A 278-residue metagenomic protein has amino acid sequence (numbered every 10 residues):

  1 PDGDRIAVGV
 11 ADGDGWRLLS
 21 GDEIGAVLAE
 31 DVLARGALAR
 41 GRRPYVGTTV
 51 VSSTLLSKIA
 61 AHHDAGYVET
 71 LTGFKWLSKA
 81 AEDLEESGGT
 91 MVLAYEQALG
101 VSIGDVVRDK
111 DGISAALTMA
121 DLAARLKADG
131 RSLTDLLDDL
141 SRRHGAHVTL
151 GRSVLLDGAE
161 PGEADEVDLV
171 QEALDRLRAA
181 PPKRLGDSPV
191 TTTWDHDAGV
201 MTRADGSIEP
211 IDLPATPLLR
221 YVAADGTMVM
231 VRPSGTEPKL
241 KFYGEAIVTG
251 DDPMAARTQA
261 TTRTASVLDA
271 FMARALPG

Functional and structural regions predicted by a protein language model:
P1, G235-E237: A generic beta-sheet turn/junction motif
P1, R17-D22, R108-D111: Short glycine/threonine-rich catalytic loop with a Thr-x-Gly-x-Asp
P1-V8: N-terminal small/polar loop signature for handling phosphorylated ligands or for N-terminal nucleophile
V8-A11, G15, G36, R40-R232 (+1 more regions): Phosphate-binding and adjacent anionic-ligand microenvironments
D12-A37: Cysteine protease catalytic core and zymogen-processing segment of caspase-like enzymes
P238-M254: A hydrophobic, small-residue-rich beta->alpha segment in the mid-to-C-terminal subdomain of diverse proteins
